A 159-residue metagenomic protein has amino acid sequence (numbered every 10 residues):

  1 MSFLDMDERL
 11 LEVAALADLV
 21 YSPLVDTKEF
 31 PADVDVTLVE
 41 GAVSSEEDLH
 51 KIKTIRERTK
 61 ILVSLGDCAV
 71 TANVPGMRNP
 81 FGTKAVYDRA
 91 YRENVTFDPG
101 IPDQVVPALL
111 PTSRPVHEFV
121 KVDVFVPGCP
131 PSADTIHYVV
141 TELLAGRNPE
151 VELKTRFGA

Functional and structural regions predicted by a protein language model:
M1-A159: Iron-sulfur-associated redox domains of electron-transfer enzymes in respiratory and anaerobic energy metabolism
